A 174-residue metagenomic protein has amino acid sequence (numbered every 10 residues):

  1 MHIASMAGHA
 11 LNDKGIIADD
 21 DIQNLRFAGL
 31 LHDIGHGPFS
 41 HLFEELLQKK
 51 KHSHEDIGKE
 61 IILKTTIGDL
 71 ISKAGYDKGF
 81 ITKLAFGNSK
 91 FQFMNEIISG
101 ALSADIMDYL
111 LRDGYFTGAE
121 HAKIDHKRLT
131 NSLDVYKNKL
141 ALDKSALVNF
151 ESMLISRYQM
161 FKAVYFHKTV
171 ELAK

Functional and structural regions predicted by a protein language model:
M1-F27, G35-K174: Sequence-structural signature of the catalytic-core scaffold of metal-dependent phosphohydrolases that act on
